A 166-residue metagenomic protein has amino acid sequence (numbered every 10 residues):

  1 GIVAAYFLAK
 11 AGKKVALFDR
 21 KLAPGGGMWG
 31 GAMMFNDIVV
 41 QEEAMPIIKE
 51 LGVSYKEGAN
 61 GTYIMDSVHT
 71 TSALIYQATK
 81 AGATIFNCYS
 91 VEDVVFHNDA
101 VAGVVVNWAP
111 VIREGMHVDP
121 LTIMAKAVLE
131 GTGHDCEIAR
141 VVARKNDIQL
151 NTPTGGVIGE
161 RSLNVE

Functional and structural regions predicted by a protein language model:
G1-A4: Glycine-rich adenosine-cofactor-binding loop
A9, K49, T79: Anion (oxyanion) recognition and catalysis
A9-W29: Glycine-rich FAD pyrophosphate-binding loop
A11, M34, K145-I148: Glycine-rich, phosphate-binding/catalytic loops in enzymes
G27-A32, D135: Gly/Ser/Thr-rich beta-alpha loop segments that engage phosphate groups in nucleotides
G30-S54: N-terminal glycine-rich dinucleotide-binding loop that anchors FAD/FMN and/or NAD(P) in oxidoreductases
G52-E137: Feature captures the FAD/FMN-dependent oxidoreductase FAD-binding
E137-E166: Central beta-strand plus flanking loop segment that forms part of the substrate or channel wall within the catalytic
